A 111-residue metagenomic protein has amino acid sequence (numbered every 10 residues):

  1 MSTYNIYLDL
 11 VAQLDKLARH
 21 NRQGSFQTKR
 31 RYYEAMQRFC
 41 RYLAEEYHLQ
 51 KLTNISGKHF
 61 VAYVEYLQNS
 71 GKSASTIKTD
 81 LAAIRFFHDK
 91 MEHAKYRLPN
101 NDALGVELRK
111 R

Functional and structural regions predicted by a protein language model:
M1-L17: Short alpha-helical hairpin
A12-R30, E34-R111: N-terminal core-binding DNA-recognition domain of tyrosine recombinases/integrases
